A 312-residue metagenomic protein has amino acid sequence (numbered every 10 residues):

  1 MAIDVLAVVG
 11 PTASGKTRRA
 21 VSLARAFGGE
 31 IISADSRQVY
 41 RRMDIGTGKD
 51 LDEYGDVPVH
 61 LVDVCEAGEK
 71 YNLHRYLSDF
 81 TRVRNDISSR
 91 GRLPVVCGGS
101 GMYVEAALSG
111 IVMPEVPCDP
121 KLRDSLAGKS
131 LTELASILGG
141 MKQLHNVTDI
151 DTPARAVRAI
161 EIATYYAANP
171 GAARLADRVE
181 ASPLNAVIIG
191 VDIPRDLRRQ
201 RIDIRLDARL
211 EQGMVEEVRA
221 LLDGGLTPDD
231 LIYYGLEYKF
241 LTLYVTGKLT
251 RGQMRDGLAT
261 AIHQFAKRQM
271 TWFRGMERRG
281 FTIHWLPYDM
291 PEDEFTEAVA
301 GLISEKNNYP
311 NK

Functional and structural regions predicted by a protein language model:
M1-K312: Phosphate/pyrophosphate-binding catalytic cores of soluble transferases and nucleic-acid-acting enzymes
